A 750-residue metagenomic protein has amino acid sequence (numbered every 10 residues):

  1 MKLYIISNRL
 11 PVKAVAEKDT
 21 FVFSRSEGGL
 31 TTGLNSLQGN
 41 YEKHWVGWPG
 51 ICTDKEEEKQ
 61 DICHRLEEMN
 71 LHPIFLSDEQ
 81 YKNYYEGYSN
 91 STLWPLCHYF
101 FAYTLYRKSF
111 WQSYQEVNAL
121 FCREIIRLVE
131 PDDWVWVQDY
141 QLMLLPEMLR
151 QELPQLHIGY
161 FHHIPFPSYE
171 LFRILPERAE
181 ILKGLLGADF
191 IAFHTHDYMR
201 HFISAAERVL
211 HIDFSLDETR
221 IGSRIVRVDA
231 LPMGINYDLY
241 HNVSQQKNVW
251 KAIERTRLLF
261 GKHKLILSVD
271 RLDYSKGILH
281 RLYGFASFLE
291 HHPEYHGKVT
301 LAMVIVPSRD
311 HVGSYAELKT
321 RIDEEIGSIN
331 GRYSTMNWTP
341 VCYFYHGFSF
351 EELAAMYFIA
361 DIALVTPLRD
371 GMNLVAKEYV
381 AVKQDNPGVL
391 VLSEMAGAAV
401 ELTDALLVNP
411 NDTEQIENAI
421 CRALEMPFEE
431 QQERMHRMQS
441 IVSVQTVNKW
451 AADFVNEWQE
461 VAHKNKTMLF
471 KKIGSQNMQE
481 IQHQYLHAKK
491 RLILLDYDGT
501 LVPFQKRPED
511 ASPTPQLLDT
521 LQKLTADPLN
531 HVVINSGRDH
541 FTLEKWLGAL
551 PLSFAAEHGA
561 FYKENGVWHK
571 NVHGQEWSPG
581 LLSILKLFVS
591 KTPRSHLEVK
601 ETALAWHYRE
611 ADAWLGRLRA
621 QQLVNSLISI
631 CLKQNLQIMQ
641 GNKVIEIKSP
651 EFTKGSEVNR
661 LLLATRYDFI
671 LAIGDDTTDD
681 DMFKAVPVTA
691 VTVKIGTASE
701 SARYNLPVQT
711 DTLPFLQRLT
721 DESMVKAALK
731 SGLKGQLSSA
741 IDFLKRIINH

Functional and structural regions predicted by a protein language model:
M1-K472: Catalytic cores of carbohydrate-active enzymes across secretory and cytosolic contexts
F101-V117, V502-D510, N642-P650: Glycine-rich phosphate-binding "P-loop"
I322, S440-Y497, V502-Q505, Q516 (+1 more regions): Non-catalytic pre-domain segments flanking phosphatase-related domains
S512-T602: Active-site phosphate-binding/coordination module
T514, K563-N565, P650, G655-H750: Mg2+-dependent phosphoryl-transfer enzymes with acidic/Ser/Thr/Gly-rich catalytic loops
E557, K563-S583, M639-Y667: Substrate-recognition "cap/lid" segment bordering the active-site pocket of phosphatases
L585, R619-I628: Short amphipathic alpha-helices in soluble, non-transmembrane regions that often serve as interface/regulatory elements
S595-A611, N635-K648: Charged, glycine-interspersed solvent-exposed loop segments at helix/strand-loop junctions that cap or gate access
